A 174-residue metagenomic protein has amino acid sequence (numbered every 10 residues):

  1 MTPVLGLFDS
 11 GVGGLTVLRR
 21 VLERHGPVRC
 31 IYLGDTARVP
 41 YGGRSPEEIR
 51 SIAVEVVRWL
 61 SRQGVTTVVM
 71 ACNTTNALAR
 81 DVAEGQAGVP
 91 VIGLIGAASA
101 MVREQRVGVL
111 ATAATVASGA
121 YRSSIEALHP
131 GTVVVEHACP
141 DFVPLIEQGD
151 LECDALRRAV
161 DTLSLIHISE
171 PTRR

Functional and structural regions predicted by a protein language model:
M1-S169: Non-catalytic structural scaffold of enzyme domains
E170-R174: Short "domain-exit" segments at the C-terminal end of structured domains
